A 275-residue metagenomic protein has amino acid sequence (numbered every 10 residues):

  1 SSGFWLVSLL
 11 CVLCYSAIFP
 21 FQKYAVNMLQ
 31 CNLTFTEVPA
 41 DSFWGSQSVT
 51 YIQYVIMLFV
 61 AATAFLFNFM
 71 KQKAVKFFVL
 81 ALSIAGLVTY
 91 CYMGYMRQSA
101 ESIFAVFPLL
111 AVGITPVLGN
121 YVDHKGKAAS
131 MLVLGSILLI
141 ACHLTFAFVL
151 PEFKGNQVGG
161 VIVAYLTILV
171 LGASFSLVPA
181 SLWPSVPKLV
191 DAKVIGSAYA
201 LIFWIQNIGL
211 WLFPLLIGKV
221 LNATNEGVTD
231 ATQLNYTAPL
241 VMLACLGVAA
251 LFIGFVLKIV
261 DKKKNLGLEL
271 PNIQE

Functional and structural regions predicted by a protein language model:
S1-V60, G86-A111, T115, P179 (+1 more regions): Extracytoplasmic gate region of multi-pass secondary transporters
V12, A105-L109, I137, A200-I208: Transmembrane alpha-helical cores of Major Facilitator Superfamily
N27, W183-L189: Intracellular helix-loop hinge segments at the cytoplasmic ends of transmembrane helices in 12-TM rocker-switch-type
T63-K71, I114-K127, L221: Helix-to-loop junctions at the C-terminal end of transmembrane segments in multipass secondary transporters
F78-G94, S99, A105-L110, A128-L182: C-terminal transmembrane helical hairpin of 12-TM major facilitator-type secondary transporters
A147-L150, Y236-E275: Multi-pass alpha-helical transporter architecture, strongest for 12-TM Major Facilitator/SLC carriers used
A192-E226: A late C-terminal transmembrane helix in Major Facilitator Superfamily
K219-G247: A membrane-interface helix-boundary motif in multi-pass transporters
